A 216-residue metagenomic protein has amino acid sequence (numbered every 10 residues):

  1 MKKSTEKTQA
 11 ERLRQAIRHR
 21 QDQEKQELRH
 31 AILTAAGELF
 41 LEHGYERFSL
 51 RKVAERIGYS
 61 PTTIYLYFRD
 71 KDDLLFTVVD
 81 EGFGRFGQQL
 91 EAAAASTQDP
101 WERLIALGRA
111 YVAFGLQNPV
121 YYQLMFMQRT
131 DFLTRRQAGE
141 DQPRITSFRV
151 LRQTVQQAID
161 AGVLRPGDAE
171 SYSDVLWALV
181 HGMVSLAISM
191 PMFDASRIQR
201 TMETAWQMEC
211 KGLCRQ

Functional and structural regions predicted by a protein language model:
M1-E27: N-terminal intrinsically disordered/low-complexity leader segments
L28-A36, V53, V78-G82, F86 (+2 more regions): Generic hydrophobic, amphipathic alpha-helix propensity
A31, L39-D73, T77: Helix-turn-helix
L75-G82, M125, L133: Alpha-helical DNA-contacting segments of helix-turn-helix folds
T77, E91-Y121, Y172-L176: Hydrophobic alpha-helical connector segments
G84, E91, R135-A161, E170-V175 (+2 more regions): Amphipathic alpha-helical packing segments from all-alpha helical-bundle domains
F114-Q117, Q153, Q157, W177-A195 (+1 more regions): Amphipathic C-terminal alpha-helical segment
